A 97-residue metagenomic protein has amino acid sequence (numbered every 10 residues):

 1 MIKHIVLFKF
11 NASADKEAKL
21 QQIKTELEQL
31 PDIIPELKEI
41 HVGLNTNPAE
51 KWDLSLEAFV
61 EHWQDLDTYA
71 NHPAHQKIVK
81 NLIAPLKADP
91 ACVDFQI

Functional and structural regions predicted by a protein language model:
M1-D53, E61-N71, D94-I97: Short S/T/G/P-rich N-terminal loop/turn motif that feeds into the first structured element of a domain
F59, W63-C92: An amphipathic, aromatic/His-enriched active-site/gating alpha helix that lines ligand/cofactor pockets
